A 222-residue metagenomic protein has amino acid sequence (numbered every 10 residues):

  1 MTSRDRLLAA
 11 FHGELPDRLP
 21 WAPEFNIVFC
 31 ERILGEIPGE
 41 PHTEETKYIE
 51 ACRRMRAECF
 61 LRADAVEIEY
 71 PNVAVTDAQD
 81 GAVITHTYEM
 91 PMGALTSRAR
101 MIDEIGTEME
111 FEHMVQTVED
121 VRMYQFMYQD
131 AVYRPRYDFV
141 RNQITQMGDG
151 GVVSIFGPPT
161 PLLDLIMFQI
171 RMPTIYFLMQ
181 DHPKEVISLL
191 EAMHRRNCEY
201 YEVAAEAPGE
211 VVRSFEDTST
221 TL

Functional and structural regions predicted by a protein language model:
M1-N26, E31-P41, E89, V118-L222: Active-site loop segments of alpha/beta catalytic cores
R4, D64, V73-V75, V140: Membrane-interfacial loop-to-transmembrane-helix junctions in polytopic alpha-helical membrane proteins
R18-P20, A57, V83-T85: A common structural microfeature
C30-V73: Segments that shape or occlude catalytic/ligand-binding pockets
K47-Y48, D80-I84, R136-F139, R171: Generic hydrophobic, aliphatic-rich segments that mediate packing or membrane embedding
Y48-A51, G106-T107, L162-F168: Short acidic/polar alpha-helix capping motifs at helix-coil junctions
M55-A65, T96-M109, I187-Y200: Hydrophobic transmembrane alpha-helix bundles
V73-D130, G150: A contiguous, low-structure linker/loop signature
